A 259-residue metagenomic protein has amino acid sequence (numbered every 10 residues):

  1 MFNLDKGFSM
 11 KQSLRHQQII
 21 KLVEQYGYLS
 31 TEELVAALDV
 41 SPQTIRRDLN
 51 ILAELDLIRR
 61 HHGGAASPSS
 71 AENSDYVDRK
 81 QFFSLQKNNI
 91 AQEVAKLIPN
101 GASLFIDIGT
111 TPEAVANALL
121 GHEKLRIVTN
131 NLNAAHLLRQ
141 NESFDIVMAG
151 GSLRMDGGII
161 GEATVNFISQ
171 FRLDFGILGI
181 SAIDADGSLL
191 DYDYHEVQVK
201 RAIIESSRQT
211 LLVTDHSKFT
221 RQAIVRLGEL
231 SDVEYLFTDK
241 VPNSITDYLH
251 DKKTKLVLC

Functional and structural regions predicted by a protein language model:
F2-L14, K21, Y28-E33, D39 (+2 more regions): Conserved phosphate- and dinucleotide-binding cores of soluble alpha/beta proteins, encompassing both enzyme active
F2-Q18, L22-E32, A36-L38, Q43-I108 (+4 more regions): HTH-adjacent hinge/linker in prokaryotic transcriptional regulators
P112: Conserved SAM/SAH-binding loop
